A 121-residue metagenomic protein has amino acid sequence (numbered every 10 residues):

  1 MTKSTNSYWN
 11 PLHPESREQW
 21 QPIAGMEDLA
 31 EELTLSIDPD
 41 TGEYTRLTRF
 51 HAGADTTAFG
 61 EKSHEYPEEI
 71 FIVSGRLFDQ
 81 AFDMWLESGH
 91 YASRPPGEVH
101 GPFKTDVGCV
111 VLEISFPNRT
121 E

Functional and structural regions predicted by a protein language model:
M1-Y44: A short, N-terminal "cap"/entry segment at the start of jelly-roll beta-barrel domains of the cupin/DSBH fold
D28, P96-E121: Ligand-binding loop in jelly-roll beta-barrel domains
L33-H64, D83, P95-V99: Conserved short histidine dyad/triad with adjacent acidic residue
E43, E68, V107: Conserved catalytic motifs of the protein kinase core domain
T48-F50, F71-L77, L112: Short, well-ordered beta-strand segments in beta-rich or mixed alpha/beta enzyme and ligand-binding folds
A58-Q80: Glycine- and acidic-residue-biased ligand/ion/polar-headgroup-sensing regions
